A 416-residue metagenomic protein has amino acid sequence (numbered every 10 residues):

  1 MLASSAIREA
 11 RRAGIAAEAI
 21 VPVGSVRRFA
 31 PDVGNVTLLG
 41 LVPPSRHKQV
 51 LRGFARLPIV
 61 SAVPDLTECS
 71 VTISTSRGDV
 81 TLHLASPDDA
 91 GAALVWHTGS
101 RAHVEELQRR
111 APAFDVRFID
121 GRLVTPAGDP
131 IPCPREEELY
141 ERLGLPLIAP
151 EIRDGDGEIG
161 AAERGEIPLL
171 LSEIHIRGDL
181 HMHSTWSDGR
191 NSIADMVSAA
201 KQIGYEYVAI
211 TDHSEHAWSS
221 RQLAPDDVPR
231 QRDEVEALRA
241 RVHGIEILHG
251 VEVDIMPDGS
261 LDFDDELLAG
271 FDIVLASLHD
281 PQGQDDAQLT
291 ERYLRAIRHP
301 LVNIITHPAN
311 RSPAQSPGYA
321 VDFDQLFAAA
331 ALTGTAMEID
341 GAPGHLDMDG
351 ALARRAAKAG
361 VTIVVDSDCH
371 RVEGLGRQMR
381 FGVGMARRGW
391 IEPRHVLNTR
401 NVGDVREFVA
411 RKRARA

Functional and structural regions predicted by a protein language model:
M1-R8, P64-L66: Alpha-helical interaction/regulatory segments in DNA maintenance proteins
S4-K48: Active-site nucleotide-donor binding segment shared across nucleotidyl transfer reactions
I20-S25, G178-M182, E252: Two-metal-ion RNase H-like nuclease active-site motif
F29-S184, R190-G204, V208-I210, E215-I245 (+1 more regions): Charged catalytic cores and adjacent phosphate/nucleic-acid-binding surfaces used for phosphate/nucleic-acid chemistry
E246-I247, V251: Hydrophobic structural segments
